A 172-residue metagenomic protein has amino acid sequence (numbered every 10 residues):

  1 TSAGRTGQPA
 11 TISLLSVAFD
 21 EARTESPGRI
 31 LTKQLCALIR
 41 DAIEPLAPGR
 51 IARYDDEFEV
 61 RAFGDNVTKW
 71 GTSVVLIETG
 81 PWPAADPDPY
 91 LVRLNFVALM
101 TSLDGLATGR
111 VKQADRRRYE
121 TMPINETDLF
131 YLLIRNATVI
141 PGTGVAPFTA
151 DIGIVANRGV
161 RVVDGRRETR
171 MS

Functional and structural regions predicted by a protein language model:
T1-E21: Active-site microenvironments of hydrolase-like enzyme catalytic domains
L14-S172: C-terminal accessory segments enriched in acidic
